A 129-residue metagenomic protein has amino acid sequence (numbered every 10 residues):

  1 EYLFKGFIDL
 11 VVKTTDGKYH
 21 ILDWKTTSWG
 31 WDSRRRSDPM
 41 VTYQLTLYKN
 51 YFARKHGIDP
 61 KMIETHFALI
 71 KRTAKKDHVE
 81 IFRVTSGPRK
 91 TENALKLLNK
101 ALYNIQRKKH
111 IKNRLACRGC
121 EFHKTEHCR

Functional and structural regions predicted by a protein language model:
E1-L45: Non-catalytic protein-protein interaction segments used by genome-maintenance enzymes to assemble and couple activities
N50-R129: Metal-dependent nuclease catalytic regions and adjoining charged, substrate-binding loops involved in nucleic-acid end
